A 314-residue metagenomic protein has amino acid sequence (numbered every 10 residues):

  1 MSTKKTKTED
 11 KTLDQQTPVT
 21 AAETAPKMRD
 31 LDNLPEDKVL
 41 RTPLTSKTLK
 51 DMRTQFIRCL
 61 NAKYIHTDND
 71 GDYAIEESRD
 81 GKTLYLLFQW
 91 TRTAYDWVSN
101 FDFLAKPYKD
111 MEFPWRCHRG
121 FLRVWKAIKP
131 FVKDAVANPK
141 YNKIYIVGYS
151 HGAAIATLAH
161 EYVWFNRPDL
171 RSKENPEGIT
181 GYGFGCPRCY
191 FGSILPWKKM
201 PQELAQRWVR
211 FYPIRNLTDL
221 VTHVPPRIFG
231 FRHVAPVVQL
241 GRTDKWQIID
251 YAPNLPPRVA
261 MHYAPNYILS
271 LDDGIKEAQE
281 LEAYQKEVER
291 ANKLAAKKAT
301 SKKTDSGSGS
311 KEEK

Functional and structural regions predicted by a protein language model:
M1-K7: N-terminal acidic, proline/glycine-rich, low-complexity intrinsically disordered segments
K7-D70: N-terminal low-complexity, Ser/Thr- and acidic-residue-enriched intrinsically disordered segments
K7-T24, L31, K82-T83, T93 (+4 more regions): Serine hydrolase/lipase
R53-Y64, Q89, N100-D102, K140 (+1 more regions): Glycine-centered secondary-structure boundary/capping sites
D68-D110: Short, surface-exposed "cap/lid" segments of acyl-processing enzymes
D110-E112, R116: Acidic low-complexity segments
C117-L122: Acidic/charged, solvent-exposed loop-and-adjacent secondary-structure segments enriched in E/D, K/R, S/T, and G/P
G152-A153: Catalytic nucleophile loop
